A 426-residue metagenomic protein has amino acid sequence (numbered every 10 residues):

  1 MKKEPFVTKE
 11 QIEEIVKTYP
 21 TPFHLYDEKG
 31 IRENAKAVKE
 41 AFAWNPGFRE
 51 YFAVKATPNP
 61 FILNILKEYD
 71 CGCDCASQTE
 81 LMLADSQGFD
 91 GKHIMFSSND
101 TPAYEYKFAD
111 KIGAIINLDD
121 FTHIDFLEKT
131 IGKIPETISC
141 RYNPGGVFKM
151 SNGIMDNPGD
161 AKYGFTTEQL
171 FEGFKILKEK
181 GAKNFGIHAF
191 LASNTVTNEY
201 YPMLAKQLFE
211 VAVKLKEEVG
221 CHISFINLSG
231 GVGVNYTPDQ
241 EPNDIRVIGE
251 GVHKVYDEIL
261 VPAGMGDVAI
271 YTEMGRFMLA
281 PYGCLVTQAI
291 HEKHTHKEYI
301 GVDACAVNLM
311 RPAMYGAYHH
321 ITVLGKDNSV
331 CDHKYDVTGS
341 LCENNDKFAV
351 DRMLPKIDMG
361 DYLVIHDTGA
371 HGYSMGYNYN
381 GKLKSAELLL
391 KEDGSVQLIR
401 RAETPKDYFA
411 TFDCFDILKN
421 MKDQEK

Functional and structural regions predicted by a protein language model:
M1-E136, K175-K183, E217, H222 (+2 more regions): A charged N-terminal "starter" segment
I31, K55, S77, A109 (+6 more regions): Conserved, mostly hydrophobic/aromatic
P58-F61, P102-A103, V147-F148, S193-T197 (+5 more regions): Flexible loop/turn segments at secondary-structure boundaries
G72, M95, I115-N117, S139-R141 (+8 more regions): Structured core elements
G132-V147: Glycine-rich, aromatic-flanked loop segments that form ligand/cofactor-binding clefts across common enzyme folds
P144-H291: Active-site loop/helix belt of alpha/beta enzymes
L260, M265-K426: Charged (often Lys/Glu-rich) extended helix/loop segments that serve as interaction or gating elements
